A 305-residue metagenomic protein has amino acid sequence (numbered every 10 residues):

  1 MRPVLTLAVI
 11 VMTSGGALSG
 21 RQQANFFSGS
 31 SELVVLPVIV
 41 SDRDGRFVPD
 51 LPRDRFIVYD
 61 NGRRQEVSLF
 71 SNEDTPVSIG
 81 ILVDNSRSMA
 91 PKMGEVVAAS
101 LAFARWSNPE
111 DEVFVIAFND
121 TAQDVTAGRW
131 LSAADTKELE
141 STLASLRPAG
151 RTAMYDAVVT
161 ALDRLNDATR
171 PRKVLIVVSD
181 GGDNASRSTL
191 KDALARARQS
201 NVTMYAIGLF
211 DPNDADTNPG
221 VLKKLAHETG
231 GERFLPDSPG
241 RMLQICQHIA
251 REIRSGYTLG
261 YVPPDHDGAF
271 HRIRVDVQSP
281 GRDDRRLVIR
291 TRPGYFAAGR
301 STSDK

Functional and structural regions predicted by a protein language model:
V4-G15: Bacterial N-terminal signal peptides
L18-K305: Scaffold/interface architecture of coatomer-like assemblies
